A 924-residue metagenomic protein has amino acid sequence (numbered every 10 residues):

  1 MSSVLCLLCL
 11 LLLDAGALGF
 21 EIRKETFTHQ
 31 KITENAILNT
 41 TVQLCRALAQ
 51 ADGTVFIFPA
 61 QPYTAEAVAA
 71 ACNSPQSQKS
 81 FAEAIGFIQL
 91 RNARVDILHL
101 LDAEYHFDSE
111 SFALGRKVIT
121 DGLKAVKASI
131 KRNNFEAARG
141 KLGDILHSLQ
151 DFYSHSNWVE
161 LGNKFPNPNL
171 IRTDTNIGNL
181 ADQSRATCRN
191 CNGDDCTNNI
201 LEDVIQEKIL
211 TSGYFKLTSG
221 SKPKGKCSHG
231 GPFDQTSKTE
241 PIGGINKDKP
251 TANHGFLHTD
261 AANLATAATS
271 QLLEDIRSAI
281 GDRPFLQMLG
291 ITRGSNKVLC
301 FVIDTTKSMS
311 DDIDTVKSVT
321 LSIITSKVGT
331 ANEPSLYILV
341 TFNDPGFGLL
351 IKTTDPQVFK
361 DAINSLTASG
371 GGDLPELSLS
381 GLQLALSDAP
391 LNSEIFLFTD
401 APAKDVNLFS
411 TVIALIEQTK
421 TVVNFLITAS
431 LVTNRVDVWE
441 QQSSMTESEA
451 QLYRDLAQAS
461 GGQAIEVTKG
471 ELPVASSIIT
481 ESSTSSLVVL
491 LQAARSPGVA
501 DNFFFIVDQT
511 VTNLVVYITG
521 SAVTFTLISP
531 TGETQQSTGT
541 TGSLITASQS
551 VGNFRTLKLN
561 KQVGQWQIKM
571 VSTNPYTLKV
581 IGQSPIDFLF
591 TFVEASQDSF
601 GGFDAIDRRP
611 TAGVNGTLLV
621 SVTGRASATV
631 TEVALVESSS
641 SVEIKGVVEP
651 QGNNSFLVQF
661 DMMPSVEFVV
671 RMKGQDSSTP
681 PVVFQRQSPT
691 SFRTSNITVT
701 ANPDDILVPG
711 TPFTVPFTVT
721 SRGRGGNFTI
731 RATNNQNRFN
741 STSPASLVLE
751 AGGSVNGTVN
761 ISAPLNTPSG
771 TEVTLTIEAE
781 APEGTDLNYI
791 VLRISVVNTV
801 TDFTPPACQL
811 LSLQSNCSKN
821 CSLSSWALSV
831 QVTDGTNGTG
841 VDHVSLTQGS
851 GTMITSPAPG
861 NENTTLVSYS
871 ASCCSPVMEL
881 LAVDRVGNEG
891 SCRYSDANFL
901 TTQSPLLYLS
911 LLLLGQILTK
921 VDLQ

Functional and structural regions predicted by a protein language model:
S2-G143, S148, H155-S278: N-terminal, motif-rich segments that launch catalysis or mediate targeting to/interaction with membranes, typified by
T175, N179-P241, T399-S460, I465-V467 (+1 more regions): VWA/integrin I-like adhesion module and closely mimicked acidic/polar interface patches used
T292-I351, E394-F398, L426: Von Willebrand factor
T292-S295, R454, Q458-S460, A464-I545 (+3 more regions): C-terminal "exit" segments of structured domains
P345-T411, L415, A429-N434, Q441-S443 (+1 more regions): Von Willebrand factor
N560-Q562, D661-S665, S762-S769, S870-S872: Short, surface-exposed loop/turn segments at beta-strand-coil junctions that are enriched for proline with nearby
I586-T591, T694-I697, F739, T801-A807 (+1 more regions): Proline-centered linker/hinge motifs at extracellular inter-domain junctions
D896-L907: C-terminal GPI-anchoring signal of eukaryotic secretory precursors
